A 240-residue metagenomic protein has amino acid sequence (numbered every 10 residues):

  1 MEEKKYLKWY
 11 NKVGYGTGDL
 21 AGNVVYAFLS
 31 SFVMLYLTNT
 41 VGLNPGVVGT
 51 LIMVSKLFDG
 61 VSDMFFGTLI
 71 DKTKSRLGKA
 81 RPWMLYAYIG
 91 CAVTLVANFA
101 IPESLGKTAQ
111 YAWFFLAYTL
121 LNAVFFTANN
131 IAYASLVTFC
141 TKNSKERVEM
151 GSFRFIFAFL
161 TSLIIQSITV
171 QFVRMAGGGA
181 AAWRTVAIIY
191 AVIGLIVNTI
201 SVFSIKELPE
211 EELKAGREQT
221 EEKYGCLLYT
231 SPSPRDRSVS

Functional and structural regions predicted by a protein language model:
E2-S231: Membrane-embedded alpha-helical bundles of multi-pass transporters/translocases, especially carrier/permease families
Y229-S240: Single conserved hydrophobic/aromatic residue that forms the stacking wall/gate of nucleotide- or nucleobase-binding
